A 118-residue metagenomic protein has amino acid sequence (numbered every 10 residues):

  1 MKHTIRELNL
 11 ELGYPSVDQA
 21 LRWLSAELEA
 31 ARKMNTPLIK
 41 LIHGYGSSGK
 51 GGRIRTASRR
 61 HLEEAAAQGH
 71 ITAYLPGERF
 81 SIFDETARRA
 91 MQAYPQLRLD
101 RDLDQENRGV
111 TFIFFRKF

Functional and structural regions predicted by a protein language model:
M1-F118: Long, charged, low-complexity intrinsically disordered regions
